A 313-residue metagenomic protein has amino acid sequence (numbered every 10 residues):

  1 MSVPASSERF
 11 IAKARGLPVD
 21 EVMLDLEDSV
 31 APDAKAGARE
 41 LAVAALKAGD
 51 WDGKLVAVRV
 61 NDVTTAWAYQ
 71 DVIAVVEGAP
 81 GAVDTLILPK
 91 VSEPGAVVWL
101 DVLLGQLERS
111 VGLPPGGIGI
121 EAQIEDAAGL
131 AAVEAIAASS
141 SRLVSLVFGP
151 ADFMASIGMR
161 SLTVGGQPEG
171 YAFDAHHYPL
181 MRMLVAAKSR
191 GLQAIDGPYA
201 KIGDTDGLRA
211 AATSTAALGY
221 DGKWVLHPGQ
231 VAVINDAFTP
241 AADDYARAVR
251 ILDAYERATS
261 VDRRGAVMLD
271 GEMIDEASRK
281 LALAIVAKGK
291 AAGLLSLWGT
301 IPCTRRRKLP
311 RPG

Functional and structural regions predicted by a protein language model:
M1-G313: Expand to "…catalyze enediolate/carbanion chemistry for C-C bond making/breaking, isomerization, decarboxylation
